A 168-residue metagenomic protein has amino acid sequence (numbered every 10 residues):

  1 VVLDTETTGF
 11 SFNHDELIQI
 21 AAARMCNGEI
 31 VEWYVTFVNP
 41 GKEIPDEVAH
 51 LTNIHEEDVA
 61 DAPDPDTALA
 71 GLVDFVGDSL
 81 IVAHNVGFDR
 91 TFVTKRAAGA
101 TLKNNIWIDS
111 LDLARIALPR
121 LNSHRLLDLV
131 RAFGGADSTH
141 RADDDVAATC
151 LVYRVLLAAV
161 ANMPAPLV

Functional and structural regions predicted by a protein language model:
V1-I106, P119-H140: Conserved non-catalytic scaffold segment of RNase H-like nuclease domains
T7-G9, D112, A148: Short, glycine/acidic-enriched loop or turn micro-motifs at the edges of active sites
V48, A114, L167-V168: Generic structural signal of hydrophobic/aromatic residues within well-ordered alpha-helices of folded domains
V93, L113-A114: A generic structural signal for short hydrophobic patches within well-formed alpha-helices
D143-V155: Acidic, divalent-metal-coordinating active-site segment for phosphoryl/phosphodiester hydrolysis, typified by short
V152-V168: Acidic two-metal-ion nuclease catalytic site recognized across multiple nuclease folds, prominently DnaQ/RNase D-T
